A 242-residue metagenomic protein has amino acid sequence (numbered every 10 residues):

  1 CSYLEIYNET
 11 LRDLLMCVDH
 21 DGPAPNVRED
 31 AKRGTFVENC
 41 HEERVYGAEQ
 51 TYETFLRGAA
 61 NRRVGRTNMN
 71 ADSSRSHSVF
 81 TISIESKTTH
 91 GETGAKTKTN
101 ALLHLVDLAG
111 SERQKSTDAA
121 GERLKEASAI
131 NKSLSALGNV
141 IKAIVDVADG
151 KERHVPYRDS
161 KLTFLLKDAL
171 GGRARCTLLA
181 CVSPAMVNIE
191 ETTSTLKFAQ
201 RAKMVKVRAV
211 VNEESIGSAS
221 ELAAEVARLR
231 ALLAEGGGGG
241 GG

Functional and structural regions predicted by a protein language model:
C1-G237: Microtubule-binding structural modules
